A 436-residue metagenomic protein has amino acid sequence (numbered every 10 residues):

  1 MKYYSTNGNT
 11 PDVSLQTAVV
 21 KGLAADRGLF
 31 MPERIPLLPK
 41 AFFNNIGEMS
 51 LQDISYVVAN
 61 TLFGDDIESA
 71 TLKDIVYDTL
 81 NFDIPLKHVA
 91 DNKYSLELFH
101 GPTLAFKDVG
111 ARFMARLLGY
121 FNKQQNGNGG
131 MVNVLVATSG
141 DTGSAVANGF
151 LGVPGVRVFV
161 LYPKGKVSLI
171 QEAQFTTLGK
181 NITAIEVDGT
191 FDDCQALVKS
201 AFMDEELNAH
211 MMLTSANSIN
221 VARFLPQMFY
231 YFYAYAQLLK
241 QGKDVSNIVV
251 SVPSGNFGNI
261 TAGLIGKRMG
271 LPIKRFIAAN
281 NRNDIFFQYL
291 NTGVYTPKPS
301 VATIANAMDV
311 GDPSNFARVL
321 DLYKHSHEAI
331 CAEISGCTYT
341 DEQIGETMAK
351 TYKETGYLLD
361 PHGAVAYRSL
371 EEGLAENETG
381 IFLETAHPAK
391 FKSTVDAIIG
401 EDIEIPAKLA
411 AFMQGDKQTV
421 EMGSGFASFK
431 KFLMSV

Functional and structural regions predicted by a protein language model:
M1-V436: PLP-dependent amino-acid enzyme catalytic core
